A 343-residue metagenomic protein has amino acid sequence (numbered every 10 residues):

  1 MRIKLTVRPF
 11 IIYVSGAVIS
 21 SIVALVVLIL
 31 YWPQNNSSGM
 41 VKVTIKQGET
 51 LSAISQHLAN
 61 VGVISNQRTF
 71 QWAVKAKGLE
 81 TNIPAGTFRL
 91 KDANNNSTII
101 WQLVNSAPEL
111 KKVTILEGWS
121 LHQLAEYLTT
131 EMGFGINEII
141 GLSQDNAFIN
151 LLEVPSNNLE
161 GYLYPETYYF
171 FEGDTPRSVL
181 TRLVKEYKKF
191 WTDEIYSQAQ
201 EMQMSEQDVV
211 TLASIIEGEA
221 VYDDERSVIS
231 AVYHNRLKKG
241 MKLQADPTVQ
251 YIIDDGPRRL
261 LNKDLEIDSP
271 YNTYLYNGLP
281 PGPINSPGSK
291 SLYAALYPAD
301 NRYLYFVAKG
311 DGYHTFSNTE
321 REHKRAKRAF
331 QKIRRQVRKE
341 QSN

Functional and structural regions predicted by a protein language model:
M1-F10, R335, K339-N343: Short, Lys/Arg-enriched, disordered terminal segments
R2-M40: N-terminal type II signal-anchor transmembrane helix that functions as the membrane-insertion/stop-transfer segment
P9-Y13, M40-K42, T81-N82, W119-Q123 (+4 more regions): Short low-complexity stretches enriched in small and charged residues
Y13-V18, N60-G62, A85-T87, E138-S143 (+2 more regions): N-terminal start-of-chain detector that recognizes signal peptides and the immediate post-cleavage beginning
L25-W191: Signal peptide-directed extracytoplasmic domains
T130-N137, G141, F148-N343: Bacterial extracytoplasmic/cell-wall-associated proteins, especially those involved in peptidoglycan
